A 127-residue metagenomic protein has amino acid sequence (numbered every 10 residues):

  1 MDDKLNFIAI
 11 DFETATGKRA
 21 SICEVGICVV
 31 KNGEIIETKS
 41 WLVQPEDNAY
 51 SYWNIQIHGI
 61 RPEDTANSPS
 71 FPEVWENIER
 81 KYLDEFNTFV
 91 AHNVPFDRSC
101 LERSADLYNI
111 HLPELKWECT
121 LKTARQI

Functional and structural regions predicted by a protein language model:
M1-L115: Conserved non-catalytic scaffold segment of RNase H-like nuclease domains
D106, W117-I127: Short alpha-helix plus adjacent loop in nuclease-associated cores
